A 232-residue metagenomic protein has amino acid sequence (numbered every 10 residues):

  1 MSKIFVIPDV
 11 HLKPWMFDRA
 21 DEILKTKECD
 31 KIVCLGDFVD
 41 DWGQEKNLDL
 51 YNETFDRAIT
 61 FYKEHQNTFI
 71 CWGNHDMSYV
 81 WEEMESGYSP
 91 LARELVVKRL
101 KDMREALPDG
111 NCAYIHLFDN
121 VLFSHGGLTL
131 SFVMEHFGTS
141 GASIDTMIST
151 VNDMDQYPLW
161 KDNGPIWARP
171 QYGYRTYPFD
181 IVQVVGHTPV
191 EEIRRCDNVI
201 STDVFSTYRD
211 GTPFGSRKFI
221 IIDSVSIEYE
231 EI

Functional and structural regions predicted by a protein language model:
M1-F5, H116-F123, R195-N198: Beta-strand-turn-beta hairpins that frame and shape the catalytic cleft of phosphate-ester-processing enzymes
M1-S2, E28-D30, H65-N67, D119 (+1 more regions): A general structural motif
S2-V6, V39-Q44, V151-W160: Short, basic, glycine/proline-bearing loop/turn elements
V6-P8, I32-D37, F69-N74, F123-S124 (+2 more regions): Active-site neighborhood of phospho(di)ester-bond hydrolases with catalytic His/Asp-centered motifs
I7, L12-K98: Core catalytic region of metal-dependent phosphoesterases/phosphodiesterases, especially metallo-beta-lactamase-like
H11-D18, D40-G43, H75-E82, T129-S131 (+3 more regions): Active-site environment of divalent metal-dependent phosphoester hydrolases
L91-K101, E105-P108, C112-F179: Active-site-proximal loop/helix segment associated with metal-binding centers of metalloenzymes
I166-E230: Conserved beta-sheet core of the metallophosphoesterase superfamily
